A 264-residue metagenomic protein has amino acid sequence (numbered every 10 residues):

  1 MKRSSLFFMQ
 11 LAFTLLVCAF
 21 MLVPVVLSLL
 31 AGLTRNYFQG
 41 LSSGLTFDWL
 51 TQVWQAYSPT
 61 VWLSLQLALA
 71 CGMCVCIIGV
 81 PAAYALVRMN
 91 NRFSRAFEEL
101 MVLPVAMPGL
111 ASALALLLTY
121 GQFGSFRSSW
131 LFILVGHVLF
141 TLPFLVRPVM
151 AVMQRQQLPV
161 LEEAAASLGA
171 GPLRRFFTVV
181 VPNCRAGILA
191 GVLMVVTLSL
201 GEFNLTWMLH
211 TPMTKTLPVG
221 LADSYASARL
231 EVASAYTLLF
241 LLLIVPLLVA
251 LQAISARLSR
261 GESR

Functional and structural regions predicted by a protein language model:
K2-F38, T51-Q154, N183, G187 (+4 more regions): Membrane-water interface segments at the C-terminal ends of transmembrane alpha-helices in multi-pass inner-membrane
L41-Q52, P212-A226: Short hydrophobic, aromatic-rich alpha-helical segments embedded in or entering the lipid bilayer of multi-pass
S43, V152-E163, P172, R185 (+1 more regions): Transmembrane helix boundary and interhelical loop/hinge segments in multi-pass membrane proteins
V160, L258-R264: Short, Lys/Arg-enriched, Gly/Pro-containing loop segments at transmembrane-helix junctions of multi-pass membrane
A164-A165, R175, L221: Hydrophobic positions on the alpha-helical face of helix-turn-helix-like DNA-binding modules
L168-G169, P182: Glycine/proline-centered hinge or cleavage motifs at structural transition points of membrane proteins
